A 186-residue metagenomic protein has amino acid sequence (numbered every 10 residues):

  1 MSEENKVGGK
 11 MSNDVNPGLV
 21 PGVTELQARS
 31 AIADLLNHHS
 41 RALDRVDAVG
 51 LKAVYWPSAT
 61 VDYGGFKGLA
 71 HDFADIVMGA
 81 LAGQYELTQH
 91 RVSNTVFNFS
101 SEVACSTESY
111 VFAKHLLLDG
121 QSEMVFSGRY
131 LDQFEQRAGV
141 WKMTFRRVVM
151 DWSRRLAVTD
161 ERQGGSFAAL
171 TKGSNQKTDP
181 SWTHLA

Functional and structural regions predicted by a protein language model:
S2-K10, S106, S127-E161: Short beta-strand edge/turn micro-motifs at domain boundaries
S2-R41, R45, V49, A53: Short, low-complexity N-terminal intrinsically disordered segments enriched in polar/charged residues
D34, V92, R129: Short, conserved clusters of charged catalytic residues that mark active-site and nucleotide-handling motifs
A48-L116: A solvent-exposed, acidic/Ser-Thr-rich amphipathic alpha-helical stretch
L117-Q121: Flexible, membrane-facing loop/turn or short amphipathic-helix motifs that contact lipid bilayers or gate lipid-binding
E123-V125: Outer-membrane beta-barrel transmembrane domain signature
L156-A186: Acidic/histidine-enriched, glycine/proline-rich intrinsically disordered or flexible terminal extensions
